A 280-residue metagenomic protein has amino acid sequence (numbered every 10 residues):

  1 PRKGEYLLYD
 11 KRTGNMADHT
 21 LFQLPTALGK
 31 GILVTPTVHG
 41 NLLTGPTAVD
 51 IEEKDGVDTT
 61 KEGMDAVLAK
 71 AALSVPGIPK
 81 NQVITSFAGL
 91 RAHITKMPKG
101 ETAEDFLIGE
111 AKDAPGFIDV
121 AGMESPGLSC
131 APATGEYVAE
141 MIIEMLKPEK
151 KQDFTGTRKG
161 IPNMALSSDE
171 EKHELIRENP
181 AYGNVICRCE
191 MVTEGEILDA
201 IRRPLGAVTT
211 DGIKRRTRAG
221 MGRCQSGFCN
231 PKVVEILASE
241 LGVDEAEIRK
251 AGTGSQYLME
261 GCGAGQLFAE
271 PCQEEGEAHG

Functional and structural regions predicted by a protein language model:
K3, Q23-H39, D50-V185, V192-L205 (+2 more regions): C-terminal catalytic lobe of FAD-dependent flavoproteins
T13-D18: Short helix-loop capping/hinge motifs at secondary-structure junctions, enriched in acidic/polar residues
D55, T193-P204, G227-E245: Iron-sulfur (Fe-S) cluster-binding segments and ferredoxin-like electron-carrier domains, especially [2Fe-2S]
C187-C189, C224, C229: Short cysteine clusters
C229-A238, G265-G280: Short flanking/linker segments adjacent to small metal-binding domains or redox-active Cys/His motifs
G242-E274: Low-complexity, small/polar and acidic-rich linker and loop segments
